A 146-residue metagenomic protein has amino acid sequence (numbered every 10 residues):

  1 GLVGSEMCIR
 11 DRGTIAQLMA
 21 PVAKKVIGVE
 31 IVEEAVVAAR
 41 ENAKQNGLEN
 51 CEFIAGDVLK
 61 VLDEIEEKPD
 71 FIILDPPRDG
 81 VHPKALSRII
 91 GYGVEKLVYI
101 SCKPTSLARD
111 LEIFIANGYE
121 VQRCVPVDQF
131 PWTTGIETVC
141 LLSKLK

Functional and structural regions predicted by a protein language model:
S5-K146: Rossmann-like S-adenosyl-L-methionine
